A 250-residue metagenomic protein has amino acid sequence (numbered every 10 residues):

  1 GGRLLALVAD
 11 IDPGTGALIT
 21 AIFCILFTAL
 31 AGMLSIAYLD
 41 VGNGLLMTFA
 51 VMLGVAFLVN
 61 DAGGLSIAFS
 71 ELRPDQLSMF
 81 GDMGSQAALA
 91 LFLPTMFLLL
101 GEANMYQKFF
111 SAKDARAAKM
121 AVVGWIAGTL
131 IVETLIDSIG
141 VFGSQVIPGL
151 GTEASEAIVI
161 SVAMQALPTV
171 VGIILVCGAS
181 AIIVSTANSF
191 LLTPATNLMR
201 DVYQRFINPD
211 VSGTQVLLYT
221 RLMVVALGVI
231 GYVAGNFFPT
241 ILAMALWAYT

Functional and structural regions predicted by a protein language model:
G1-T250: Membrane-embedded helix-loop-helix hairpins and adjacent transmembrane boundary segments in multi-pass transporters
